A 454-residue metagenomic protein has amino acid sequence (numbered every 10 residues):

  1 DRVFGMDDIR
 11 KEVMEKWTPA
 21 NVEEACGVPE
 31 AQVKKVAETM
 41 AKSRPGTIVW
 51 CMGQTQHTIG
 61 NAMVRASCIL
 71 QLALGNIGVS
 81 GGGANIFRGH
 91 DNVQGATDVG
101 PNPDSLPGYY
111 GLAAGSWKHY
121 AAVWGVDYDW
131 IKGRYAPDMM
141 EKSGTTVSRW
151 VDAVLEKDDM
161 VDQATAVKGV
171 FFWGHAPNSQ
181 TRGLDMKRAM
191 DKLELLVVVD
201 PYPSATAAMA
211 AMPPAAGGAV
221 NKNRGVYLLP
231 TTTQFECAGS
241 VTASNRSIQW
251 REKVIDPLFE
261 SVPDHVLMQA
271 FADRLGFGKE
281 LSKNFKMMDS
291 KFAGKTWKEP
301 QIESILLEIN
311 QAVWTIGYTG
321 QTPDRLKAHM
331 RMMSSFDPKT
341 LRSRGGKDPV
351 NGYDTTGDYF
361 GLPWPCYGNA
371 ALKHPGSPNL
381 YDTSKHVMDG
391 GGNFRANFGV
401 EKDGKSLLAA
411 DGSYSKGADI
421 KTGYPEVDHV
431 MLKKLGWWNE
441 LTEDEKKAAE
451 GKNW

Functional and structural regions predicted by a protein language model:
D1-I69, A73-S80, I86-T319, R344 (+2 more regions): Non-catalytic alpha/beta scaffold blocks inside enzyme catalytic domains
A62, H329-R331: Alpha-helical initiation/capping and key positions within long helical/coiled-coil segments
I302, P323-L326, P338: Short amphipathic alpha-helical segments that mediate assembly, nucleic-acid/protein binding, or membrane association
D324, R331-M332: Conserved amphipathic alpha-helical "coupling/scaffold" segments that transmit conformational changes between domains
M332-F336, D358: Gly/Ser/Thr/Ala-enriched C-terminal appendages of enzymes
